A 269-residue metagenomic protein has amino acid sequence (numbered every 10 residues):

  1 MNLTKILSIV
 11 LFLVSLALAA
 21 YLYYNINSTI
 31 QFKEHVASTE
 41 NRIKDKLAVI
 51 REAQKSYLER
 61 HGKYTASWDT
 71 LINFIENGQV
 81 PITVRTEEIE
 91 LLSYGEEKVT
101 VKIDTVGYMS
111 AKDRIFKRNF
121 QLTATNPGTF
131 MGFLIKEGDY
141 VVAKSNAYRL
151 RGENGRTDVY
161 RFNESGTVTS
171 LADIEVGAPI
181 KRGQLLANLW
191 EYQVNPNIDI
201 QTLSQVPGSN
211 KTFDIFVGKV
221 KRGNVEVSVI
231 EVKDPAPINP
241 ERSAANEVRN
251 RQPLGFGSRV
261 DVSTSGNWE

Functional and structural regions predicted by a protein language model:
N2, E59-N119, L185-E269: Low-complexity, acidic interaction segments enriched in glycine
K5-N25: Hydrophobic membrane-insertion alpha-helices, especially the h-region of bacterial N-terminal signal peptides
Y21-R42: Amphipathic alpha-helical segments typified by the pilin-like N-terminal helix that continues immediately C-terminal
N25-I30, T125, N163, R182: Short, proline-centered helix/strand-breaking motifs
E40-H61: N-terminal alpha-helical signal peptides/signal-anchor transmembrane segments
K117-F130, N146-S170: Short beta-strand-turn/beta-hairpin segments enriched in glycine/proline and small hydrophobics that form edge-strand
G138-R161, G177-E191: Short hydrophobic beta/alpha edge segments that flank linear recognition/processing sites
